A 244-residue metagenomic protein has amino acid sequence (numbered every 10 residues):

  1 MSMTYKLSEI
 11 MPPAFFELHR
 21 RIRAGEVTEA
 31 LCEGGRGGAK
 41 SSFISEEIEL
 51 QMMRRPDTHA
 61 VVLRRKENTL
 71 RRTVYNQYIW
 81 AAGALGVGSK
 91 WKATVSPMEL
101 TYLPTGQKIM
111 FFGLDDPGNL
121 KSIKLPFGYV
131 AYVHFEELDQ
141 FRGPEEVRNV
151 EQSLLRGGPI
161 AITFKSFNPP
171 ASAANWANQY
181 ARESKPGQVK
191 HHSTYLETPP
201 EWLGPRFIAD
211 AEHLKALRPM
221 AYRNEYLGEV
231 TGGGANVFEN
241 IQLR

Functional and structural regions predicted by a protein language model:
M1-E29: Pre-P-loop entry segment of helicase/translocase ATPase cores
V27-E99: Conserved P-loop
R36, R65, G113-D115, S166-P170 (+1 more regions): A short beta-strand-to-loop transition that corresponds to the Sensor-1 phosphate-sensing loop of AAA+ P-loop ATPases
T69-A131, V230: Inter-Walker segment of RecA-like/P-loop motor cores
Q107, V130-Y132, P159-K165: Loop/turn-to-beta-strand initiation segments
E136-L138: Walker B catalytic acidic pair
Q140-L217: ASCE P-loop NTPase helicase motor core
P200-R244: ATPase catalytic-site recognition across NTP-hydrolyzing enzymes
